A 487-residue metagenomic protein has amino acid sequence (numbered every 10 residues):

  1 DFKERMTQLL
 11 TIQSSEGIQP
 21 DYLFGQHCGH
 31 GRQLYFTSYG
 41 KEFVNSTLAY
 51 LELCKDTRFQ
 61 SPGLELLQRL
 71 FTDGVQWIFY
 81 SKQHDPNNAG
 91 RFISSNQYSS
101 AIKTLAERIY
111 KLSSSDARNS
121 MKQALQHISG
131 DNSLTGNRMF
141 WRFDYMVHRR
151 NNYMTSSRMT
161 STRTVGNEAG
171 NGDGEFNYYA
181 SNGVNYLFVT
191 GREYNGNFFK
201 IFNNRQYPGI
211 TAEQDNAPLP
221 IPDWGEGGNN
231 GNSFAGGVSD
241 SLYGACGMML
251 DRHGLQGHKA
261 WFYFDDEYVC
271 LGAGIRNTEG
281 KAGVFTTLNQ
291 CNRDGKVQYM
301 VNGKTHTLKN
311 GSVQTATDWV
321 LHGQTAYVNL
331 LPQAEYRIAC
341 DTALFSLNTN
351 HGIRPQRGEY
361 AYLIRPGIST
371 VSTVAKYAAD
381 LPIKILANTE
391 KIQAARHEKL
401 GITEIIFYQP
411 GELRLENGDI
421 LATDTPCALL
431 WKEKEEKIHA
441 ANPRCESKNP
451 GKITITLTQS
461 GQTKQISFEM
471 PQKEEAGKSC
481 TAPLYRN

Functional and structural regions predicted by a protein language model:
F2-H30, L66-Q83, S129: Long, well-ordered core segments of solenoidal/helical folds
G31-S38: Alpha-helix capping and helix-loop boundary segments enriched in small/acidic/polar residues
S38-N45: Aromatic- and histidine-enriched alpha-helix N-cap/loop-to-helix transition segments that scaffold the rims
F43, Y50-K452, T458-Q462: Extended polysaccharide-engagement surfaces of secreted carbohydrate-active enzymes
R142, G358-L363, M470-N487: C-terminal beta-strand-rich structural cap/linker in extracellular carbohydrate-active enzymes
K464-F468: Low-complexity, intrinsically disordered Gly/Pro/Thr-rich segments
